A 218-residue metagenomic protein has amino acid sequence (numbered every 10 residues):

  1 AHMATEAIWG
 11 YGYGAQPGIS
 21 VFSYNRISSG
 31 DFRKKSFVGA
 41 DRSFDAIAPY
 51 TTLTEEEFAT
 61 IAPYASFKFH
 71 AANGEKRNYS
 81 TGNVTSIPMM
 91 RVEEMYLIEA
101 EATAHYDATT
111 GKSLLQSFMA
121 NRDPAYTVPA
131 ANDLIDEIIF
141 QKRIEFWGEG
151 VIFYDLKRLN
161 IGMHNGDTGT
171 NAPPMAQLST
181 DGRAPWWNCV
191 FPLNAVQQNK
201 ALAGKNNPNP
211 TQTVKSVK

Functional and structural regions predicted by a protein language model:
A1-K218: Acidic/polar-rich alpha-helix caps and helix-coil junctions
